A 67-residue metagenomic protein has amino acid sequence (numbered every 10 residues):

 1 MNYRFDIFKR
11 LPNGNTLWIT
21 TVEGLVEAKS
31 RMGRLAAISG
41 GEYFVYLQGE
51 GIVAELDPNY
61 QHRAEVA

Functional and structural regions predicted by a protein language model:
M1-L17: Short aromatic-glycine-(Arg/Gly/Cys) micro-motifs in beta-strand/loop hairpins
N13-G14, G33-L35, A67: General helical structural elements
G14-T20, I52-A54: Surface-exposed loop/edge segments in extracytoplasmic proteins
V22-Y46: A short, charged, amphipathic alpha-helix used as a generic interaction element across diverse proteins
A37-A67: Short, mixed-charge low-complexity intrinsically disordered segments
